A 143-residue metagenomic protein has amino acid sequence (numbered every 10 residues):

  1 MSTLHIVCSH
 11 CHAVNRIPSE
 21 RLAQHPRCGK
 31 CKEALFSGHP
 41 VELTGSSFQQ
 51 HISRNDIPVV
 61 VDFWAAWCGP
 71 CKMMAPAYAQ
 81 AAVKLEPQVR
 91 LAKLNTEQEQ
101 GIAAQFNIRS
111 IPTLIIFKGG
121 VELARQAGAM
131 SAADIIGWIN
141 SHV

Functional and structural regions predicted by a protein language model:
C8-C11, C28-C31: Short cysteine-rich clusters marking metal-coordination/redox-active sites
V14, V41-V59: A short beta-strand-turn-helix
N15, L35, A75: Cys/His-rich microdomains that often coordinate metals
I17-P26: Short linker/helix segments within small regulatory modules
C31-P40: Short Cys/His-rich micro-motifs in 6-15 aa windows
L43, F63, M74-G101, I108: Thiol-based oxidoreductase modules, predominantly thioredoxin-like and allied folds used for disulfide exchange
D56, F63-W67, S110: Short pre-active-site segment immediately N-terminal to redox-active cysteine/selenocysteine motifs in thiol-based
S110, I115-V143: Non-catalytic, surface beta->alpha helical segment in thiol-disulfide oxidoreductase systems
